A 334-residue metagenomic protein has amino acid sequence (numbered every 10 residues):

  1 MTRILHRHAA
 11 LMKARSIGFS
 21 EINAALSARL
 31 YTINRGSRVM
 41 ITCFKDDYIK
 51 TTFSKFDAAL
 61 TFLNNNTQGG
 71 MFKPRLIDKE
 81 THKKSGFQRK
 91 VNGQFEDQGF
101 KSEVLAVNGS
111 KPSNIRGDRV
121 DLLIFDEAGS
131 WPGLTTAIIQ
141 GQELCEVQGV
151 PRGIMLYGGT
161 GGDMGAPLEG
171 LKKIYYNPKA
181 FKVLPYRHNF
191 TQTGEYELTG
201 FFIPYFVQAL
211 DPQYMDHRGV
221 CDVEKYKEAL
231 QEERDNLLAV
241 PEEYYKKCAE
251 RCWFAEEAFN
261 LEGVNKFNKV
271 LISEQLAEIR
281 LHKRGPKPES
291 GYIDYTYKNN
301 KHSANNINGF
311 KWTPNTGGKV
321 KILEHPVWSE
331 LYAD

Functional and structural regions predicted by a protein language model:
M1-L5, V107: N-terminal pre-P-loop "Q-motif" helix
L5-S27: Walker A/P-loop
H8-A10, R38-M40, L122: Residue-level preference for the first positions of well-ordered beta-strands
S16, F44, T160-D163: Conserved H-loop
L30-S37: Post-Walker A helix-loop "phosphate-sensing" segment adjacent to the P-loop in P-loop NTPases
R38-S110, V183-Y186, R284: Conserved nucleotide-state-sensing and coupling region of NTP-binding domains
S54, N92-E103, S113-T135, G159-E169 (+2 more regions): RNase H-like, metal-dependent nuclease domains and their acidic two-metal-ion catalytic environment used
L122-P212: Signature of the SF2 helicase/ATPase Hel1-core->accessory helical subdomain module
